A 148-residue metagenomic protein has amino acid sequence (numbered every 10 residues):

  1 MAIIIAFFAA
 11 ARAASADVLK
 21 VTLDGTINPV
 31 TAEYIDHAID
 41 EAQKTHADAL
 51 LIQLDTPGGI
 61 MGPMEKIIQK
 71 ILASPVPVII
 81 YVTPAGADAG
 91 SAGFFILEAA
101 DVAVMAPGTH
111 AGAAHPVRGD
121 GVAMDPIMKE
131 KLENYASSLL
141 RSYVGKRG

Functional and structural regions predicted by a protein language model:
M1-A10: Bacterial N-terminal signal peptides
A13-G148: Soluble extramembrane regions of membrane proteins in the secretory/endomembrane system
